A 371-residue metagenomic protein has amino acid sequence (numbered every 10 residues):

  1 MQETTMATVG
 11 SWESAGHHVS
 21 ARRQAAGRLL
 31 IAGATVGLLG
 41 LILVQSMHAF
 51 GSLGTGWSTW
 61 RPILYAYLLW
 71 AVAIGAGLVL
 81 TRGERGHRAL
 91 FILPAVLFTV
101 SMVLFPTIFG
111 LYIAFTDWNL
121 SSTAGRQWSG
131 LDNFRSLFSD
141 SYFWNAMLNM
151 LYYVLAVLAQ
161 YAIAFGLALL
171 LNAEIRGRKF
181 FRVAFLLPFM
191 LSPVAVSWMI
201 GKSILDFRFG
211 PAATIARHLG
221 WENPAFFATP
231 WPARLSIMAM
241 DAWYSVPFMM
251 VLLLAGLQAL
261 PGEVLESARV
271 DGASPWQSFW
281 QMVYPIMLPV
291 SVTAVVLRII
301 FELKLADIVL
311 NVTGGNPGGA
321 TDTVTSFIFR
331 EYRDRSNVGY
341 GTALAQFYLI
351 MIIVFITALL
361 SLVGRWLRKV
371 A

Functional and structural regions predicted by a protein language model:
M1-Q2: Long, low-complexity, intrinsically disordered cytosolic termini of multi-pass membrane proteins
A7-E84: Transmembrane alpha-helices
L41-P62, E84-A371: A structural signal for multi-pass alpha-helical bundles of membrane permease subunits that mediate small-molecule
